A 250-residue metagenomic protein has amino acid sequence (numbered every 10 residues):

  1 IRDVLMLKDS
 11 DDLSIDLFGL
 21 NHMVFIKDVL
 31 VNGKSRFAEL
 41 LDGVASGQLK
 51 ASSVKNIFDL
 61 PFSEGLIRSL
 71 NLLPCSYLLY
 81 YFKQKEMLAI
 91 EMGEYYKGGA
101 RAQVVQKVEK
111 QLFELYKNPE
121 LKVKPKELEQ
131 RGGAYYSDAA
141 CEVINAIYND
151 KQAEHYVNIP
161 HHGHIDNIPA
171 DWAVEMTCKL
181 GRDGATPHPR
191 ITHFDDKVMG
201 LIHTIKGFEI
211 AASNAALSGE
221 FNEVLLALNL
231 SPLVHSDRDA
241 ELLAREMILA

Functional and structural regions predicted by a protein language model:
R2-A250: Long, compositionally biased stretches enriched for glycine and/or charged residues
